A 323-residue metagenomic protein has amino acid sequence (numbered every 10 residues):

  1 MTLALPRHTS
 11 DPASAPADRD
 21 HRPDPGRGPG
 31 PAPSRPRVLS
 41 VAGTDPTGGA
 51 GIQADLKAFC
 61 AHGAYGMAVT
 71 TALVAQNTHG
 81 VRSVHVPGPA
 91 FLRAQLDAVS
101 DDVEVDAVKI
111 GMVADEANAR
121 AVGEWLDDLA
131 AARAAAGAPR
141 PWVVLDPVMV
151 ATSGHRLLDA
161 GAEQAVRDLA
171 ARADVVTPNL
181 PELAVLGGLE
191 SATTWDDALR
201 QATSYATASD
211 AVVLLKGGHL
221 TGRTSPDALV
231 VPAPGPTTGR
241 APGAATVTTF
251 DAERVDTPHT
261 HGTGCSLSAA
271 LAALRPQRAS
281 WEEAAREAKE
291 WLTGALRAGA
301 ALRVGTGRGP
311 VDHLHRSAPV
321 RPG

Functional and structural regions predicted by a protein language model:
T2-H8, P12, P16, R35 (+2 more regions): Charged C-terminal helix
L3-P12, H21-S40, L56-T152, L314-V320: Conserved N-terminal subdomain of the carbohydrate kinase-like
V41-T47, V247-G262: Short pre-catalytic strand/loop immediately N-terminal to key active-site residues, enriched for Gly-Thr
A58, A184-V185, H259-W281: Short, small-residue alpha-helix embedded
G63-M67, T237-T248, L274-A288: Phosphate-handling active-site elements
D159-V247: Conserved phosphate/ATP/ADP-binding segment of small-molecule kinases
A198-A206, T248-F250, S280-R297: Short, well-structured alpha-helical segments that form the helix of a local strand-helix-strand
